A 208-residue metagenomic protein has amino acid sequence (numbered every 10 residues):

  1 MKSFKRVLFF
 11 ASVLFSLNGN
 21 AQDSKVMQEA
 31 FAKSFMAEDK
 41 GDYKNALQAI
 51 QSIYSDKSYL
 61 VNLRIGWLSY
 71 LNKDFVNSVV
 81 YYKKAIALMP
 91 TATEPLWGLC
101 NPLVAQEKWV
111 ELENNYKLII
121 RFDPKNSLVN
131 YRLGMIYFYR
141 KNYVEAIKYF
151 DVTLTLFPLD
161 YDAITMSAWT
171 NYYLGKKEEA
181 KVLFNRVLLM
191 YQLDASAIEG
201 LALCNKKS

Functional and structural regions predicted by a protein language model:
F9-S16: Bacterial N-terminal signal peptides
V26-L60, R64-L71, N101: Alpha-helical segment of the N-proximal tetratricopeptide repeat
M27, S58-V61, T93-E94, S127-L128 (+3 more regions): Helix-start (N-cap) detector for alpha-helical repeat units in TPR-like alpha-solenoids, especially tetratricopeptide
E38, S69-Y70, C100, V104 (+3 more regions): Position-specific recognition of the canonical hydrophobic site in helix A of tetratricopeptide repeat
D39-Q48, N72-K84, A105-L118, R140-V152 (+1 more regions): Structural signature of tandem alpha-helical TPR/SEL1-like repeats, specifically the intra-repeat loop/turn
Y54-D56, L88, R121-F122, L156 (+1 more regions): Structural marker of alpha-solenoid helical repeat scaffolds
Y173, K177-S208: Terminal, low-structured helical/coil segments at or just beyond the last alpha-helical repeat
